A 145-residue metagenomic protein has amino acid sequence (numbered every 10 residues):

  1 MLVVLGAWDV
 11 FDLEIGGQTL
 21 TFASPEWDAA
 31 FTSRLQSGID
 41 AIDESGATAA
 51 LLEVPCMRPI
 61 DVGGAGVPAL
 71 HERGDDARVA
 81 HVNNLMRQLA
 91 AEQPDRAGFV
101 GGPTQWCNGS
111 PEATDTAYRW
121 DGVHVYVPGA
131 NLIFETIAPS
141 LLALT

Functional and structural regions predicted by a protein language model:
M1-A29, C56-R58: Oxyanion-hole/transition-state-stabilizing segment in secreted/luminal serine hydrolases and related acyltransferases
M1-L5, A47-E53, G98-G101, H124: Structural recognition of the beta-strand scaffold that forms the well-ordered cores of secreted hydrolase catalytic
G6-D12, P55-I60, T104-G109, V123-H124: Solvent-exposed loop/turn segments at secondary-structure junctions within structured extracellular/periplasmic domains
L20-A29, L70-G74, D121-H124: The substrate-binding groove and active-site-proximal loops of carbohydrate-active enzymes, especially glycoside
E26, A30-S37, A77, H81-L85 (+2 more regions): Extracytoplasmic/secreted proteins, especially bacterial periplasmic and envelope-associated proteins
R34-L51, V82-V100, S140, L144: A structural motif corresponding to the C-terminal end of an alpha-helix and its immediate exit/capping segment
M57-G102: Substrate-gating cap/lid alpha-helix
T114-T145: Histidine-centered active-site loop/cap adjacent to the catalytic His in serine esterases/O-acetyl transfer systems
